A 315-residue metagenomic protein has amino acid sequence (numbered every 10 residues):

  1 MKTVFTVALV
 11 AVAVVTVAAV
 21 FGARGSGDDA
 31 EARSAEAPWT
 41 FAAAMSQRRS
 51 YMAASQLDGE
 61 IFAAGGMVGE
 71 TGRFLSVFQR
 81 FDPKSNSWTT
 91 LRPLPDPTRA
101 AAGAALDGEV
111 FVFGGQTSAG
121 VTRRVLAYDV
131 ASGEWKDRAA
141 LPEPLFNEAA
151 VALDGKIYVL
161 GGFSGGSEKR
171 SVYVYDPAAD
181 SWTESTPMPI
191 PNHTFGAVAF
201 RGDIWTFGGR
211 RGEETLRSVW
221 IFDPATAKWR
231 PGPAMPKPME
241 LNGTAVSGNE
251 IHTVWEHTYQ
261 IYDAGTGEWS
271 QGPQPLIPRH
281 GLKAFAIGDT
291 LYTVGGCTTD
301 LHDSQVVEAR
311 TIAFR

Functional and structural regions predicted by a protein language model:
F5-A8, T16-R315: Kelch-like beta-propeller repeat domains
